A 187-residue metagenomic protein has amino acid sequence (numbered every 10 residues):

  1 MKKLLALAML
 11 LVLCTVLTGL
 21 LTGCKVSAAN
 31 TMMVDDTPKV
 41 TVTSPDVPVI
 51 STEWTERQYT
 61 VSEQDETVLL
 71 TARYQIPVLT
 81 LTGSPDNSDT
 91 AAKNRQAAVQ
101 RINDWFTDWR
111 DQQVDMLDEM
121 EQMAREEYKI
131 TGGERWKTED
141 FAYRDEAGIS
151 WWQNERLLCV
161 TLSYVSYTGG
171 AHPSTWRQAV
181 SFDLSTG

Functional and structural regions predicted by a protein language model:
M1-A6: Positively charged n-region of N-terminal signal peptides that target proteins for export
L7-L13: Sec-dependent N-terminal signal peptides
G19-G23: C-terminal motif of bacterial Sec signal peptides marking the signal peptidase cleavage site
K25-S27: Bacterial signal peptide processing site
V40-R156: Active-site acidic/histidine clusters and adjacent loop/turn architecture that either coordinate catalytic ions
R144-E146, Y164, P173-Q178: Short, surface-exposed coil-to-beta transition loops
T161-Y167: Generic short beta-strand segments
R177-G187: Short helix-loop boundary/capping segments
